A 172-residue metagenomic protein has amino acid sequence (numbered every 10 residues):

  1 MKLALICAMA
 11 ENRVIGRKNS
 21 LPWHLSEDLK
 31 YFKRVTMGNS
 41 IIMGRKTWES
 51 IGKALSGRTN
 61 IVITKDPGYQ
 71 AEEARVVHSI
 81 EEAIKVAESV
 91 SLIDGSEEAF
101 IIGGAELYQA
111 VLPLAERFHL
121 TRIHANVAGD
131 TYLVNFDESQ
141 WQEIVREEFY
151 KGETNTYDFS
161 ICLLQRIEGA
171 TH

Functional and structural regions predicted by a protein language model:
M1-H172: Enzymes that bind and transform nitrogen-containing heteroaromatic metabolites
